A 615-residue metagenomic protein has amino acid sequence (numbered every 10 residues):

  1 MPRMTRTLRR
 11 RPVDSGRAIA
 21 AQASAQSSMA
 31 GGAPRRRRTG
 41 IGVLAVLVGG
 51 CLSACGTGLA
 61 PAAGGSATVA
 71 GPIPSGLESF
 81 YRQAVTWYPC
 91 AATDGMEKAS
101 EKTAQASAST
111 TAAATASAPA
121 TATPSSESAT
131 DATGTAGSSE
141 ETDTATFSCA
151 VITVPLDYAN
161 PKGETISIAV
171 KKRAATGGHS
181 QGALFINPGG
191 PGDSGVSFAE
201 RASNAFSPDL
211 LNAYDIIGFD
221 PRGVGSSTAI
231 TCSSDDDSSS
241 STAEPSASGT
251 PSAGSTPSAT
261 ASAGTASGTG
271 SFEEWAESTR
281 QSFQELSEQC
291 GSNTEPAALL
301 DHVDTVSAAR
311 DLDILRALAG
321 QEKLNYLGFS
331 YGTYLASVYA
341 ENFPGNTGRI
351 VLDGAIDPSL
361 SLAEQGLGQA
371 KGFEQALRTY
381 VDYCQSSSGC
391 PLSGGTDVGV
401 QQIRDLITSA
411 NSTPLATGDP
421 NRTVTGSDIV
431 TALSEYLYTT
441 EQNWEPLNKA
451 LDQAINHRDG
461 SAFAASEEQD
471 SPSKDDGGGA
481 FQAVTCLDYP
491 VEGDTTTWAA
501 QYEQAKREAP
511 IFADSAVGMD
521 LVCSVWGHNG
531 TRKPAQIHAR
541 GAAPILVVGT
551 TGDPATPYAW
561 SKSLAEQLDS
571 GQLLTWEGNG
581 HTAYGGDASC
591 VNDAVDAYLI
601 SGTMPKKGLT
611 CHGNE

Functional and structural regions predicted by a protein language model:
P2-I19, S27-V46, N325: N-terminal export and membrane-targeting signals
G50-A54: C-terminal motif of bacterial Sec signal peptides marking the signal peptidase cleavage site
G58-T110, E127-D428, A483-E615: Gly/Pro-rich cap/lid or specificity-loop segments adjacent to the active site
A114-E127, T135: Compositionally biased, intrinsically disordered or low-complexity tracts enriched in glycine and polar/hydroxyl
L415-V430, Y438-Q442, S471-G479: Structural motif
L451-D452, N456-Y489, G493-W498: Long, low-complexity segments enriched in small/aliphatic residues
